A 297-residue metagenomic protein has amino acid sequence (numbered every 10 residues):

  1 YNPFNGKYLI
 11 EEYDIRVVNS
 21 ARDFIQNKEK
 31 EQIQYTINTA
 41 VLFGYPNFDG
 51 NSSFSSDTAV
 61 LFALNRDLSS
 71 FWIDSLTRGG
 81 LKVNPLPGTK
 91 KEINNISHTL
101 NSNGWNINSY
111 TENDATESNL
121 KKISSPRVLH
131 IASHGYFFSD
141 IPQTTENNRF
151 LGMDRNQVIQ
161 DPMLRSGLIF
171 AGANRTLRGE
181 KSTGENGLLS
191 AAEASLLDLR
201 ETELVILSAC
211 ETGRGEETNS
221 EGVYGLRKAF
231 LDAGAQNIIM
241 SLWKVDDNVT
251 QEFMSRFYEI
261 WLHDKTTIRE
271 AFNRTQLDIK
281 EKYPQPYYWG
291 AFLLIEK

Functional and structural regions predicted by a protein language model:
Y1-K297: Catalytic cores of enzymes
